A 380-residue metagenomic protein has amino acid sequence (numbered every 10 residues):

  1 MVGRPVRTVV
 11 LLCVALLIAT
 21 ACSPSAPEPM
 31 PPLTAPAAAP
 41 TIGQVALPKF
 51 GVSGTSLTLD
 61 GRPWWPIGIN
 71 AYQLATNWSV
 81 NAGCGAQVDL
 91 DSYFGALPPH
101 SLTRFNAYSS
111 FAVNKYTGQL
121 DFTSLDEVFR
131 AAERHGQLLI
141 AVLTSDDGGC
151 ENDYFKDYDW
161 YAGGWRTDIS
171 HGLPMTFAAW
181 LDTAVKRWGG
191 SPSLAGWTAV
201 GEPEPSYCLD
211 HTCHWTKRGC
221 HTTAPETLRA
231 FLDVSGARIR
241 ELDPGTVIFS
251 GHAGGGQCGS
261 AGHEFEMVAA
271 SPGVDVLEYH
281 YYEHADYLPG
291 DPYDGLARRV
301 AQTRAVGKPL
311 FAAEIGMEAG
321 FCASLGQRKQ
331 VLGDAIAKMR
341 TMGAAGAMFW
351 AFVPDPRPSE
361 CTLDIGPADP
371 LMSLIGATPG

Functional and structural regions predicted by a protein language model:
V2-T34: Secretory targeting and sorting signals
E28-P29, K156, P367: Secreted/processed peptides and extracellular or luminal domains of membrane proteins
M30-I42, F50-T55: Post-signal peptide N-terminal segment of mature Sec-exported envelope proteins
V45-V274, Y287, V306, A319-F321 (+5 more regions): Active-site mouth of glycoside hydrolases
V200, E278, A312: Generic enzyme active-site microenvironment
L209-T212, H284-R299: Substrate-binding surface in catalytic domains of secreted glycosidases
G251, L310-E314: Active-site neighborhood of phospho(di)ester-bond hydrolases with catalytic His/Asp-centered motifs
A301, L310, A345-G380: Aromatic- and carboxylate-lined catalytic core of secreted/periplasmic carbohydrate-active enzymes
